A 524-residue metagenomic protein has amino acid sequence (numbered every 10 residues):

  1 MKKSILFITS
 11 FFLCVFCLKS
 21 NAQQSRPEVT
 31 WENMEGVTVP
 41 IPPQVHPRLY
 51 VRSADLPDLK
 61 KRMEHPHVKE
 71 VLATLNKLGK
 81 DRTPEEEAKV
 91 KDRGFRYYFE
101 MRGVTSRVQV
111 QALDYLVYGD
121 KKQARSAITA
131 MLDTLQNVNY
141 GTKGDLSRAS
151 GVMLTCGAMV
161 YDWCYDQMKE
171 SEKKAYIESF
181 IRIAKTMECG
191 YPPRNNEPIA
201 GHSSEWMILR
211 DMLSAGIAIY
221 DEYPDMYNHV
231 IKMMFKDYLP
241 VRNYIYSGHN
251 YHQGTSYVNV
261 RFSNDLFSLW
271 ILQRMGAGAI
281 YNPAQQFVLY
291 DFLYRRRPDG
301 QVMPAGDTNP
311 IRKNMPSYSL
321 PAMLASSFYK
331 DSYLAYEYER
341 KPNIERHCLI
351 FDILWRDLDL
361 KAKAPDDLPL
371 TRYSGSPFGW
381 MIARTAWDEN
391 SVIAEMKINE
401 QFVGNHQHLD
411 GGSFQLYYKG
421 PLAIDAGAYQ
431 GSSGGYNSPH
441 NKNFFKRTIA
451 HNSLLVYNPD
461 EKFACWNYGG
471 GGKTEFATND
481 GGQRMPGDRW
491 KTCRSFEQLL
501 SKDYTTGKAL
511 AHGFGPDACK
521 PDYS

Functional and structural regions predicted by a protein language model:
M1-Q24: Bacterial Sec-dependent N-terminal signal peptides
Q24-V37, I41-P42, P47-L49, P310-G375 (+2 more regions): Terminal, non-catalytic domain-edge segments
V45, A149, M153, I208 (+6 more regions): Residues that flank catalytic or metal-binding motifs in active/ligand-binding sites
R48-L56, K60-R296: Aromatic-lined, polymer-binding surfaces characteristic of secreted/periplasmic polysaccharide-degrading enzymes
P240-Y257, I280-P310, E345-K361, S374-S376 (+2 more regions): Non-catalytic carbohydrate-binding regions of carbohydrate-active enzymes
G276-P283, G300-G306, A335-Y336, S391-E395 (+2 more regions): Acidic/polar loop patches that form or flank catalytic/metal-binding clefts of enzymes that bind anionic ligands
F292-S327, N437, N441-F444: CBM-like carbohydrate-recognition segments
P342-S524: Catalytic and substrate-binding regions of extracellular carbohydrate-active enzymes, especially polysaccharide lyases
